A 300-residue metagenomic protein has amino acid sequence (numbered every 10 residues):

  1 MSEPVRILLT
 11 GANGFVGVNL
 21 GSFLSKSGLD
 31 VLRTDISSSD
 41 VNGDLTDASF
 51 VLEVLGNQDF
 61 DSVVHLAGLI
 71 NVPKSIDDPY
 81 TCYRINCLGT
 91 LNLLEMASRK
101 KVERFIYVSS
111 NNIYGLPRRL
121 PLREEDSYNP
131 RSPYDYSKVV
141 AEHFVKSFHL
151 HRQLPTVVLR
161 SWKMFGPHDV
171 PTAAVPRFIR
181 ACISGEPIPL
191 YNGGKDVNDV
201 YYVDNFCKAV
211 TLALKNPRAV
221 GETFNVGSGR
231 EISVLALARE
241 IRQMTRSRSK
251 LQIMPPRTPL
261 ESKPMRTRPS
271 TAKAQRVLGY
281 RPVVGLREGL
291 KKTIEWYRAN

Functional and structural regions predicted by a protein language model:
V5, L286-N300: Amphipathic terminal alpha-helices
I7-K26: N-terminal Rossmann NAD(P)H-binding glycine-rich loop of SDR-like oxidoreductase domains
L32-V51: Adenosine-cofactor binding site in Rossmann-like domains, unifying the SAM/SAH pocket of S-adenosylmethionine-dependent
L45, S49-I85: NAD(P)H-binding glycine-rich loop region in Rossmannoid oxidoreductase-like domains and their noncatalytic homologs
D77-E95, R99, R104, I113-V158 (+2 more regions): Catalytic helix-loop patch of NAD(P)-dependent Rossmann-fold dehydrogenases
V139, M164-R177, S184-E186, Y191 (+5 more regions): Glycine/proline-rich active-site loop of Rossmann-fold NAD(P)-dependent oxidoreductases
V203, T223, T258-R281, E288 (+1 more regions): Conserved C-terminal active-site "lid" loop/helix of NAD(P)H-dependent oxidoreductases that clamps the redox cofactor
F206, V210, V226, L237 (+2 more regions): Non-catalytic, hydrophobic alpha-helical segments
